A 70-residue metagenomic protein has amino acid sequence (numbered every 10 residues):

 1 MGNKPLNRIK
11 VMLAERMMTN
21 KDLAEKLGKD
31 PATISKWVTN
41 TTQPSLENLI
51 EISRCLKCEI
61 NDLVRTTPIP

Functional and structural regions predicted by a protein language model:
M1-T19: A short, Lys/Arg-rich alpha-helix, primarily the initiator
E15, K26, C55: Residues within the alpha-helical elements of helix-turn-helix
N20, P31, L46-L49: Helix-turn-helix DNA-binding elements, focusing on the entry/boundary residues of the two helices that contact DNA
L23-A24, I52: Short alpha-helical "recognition helix" segments of helix-turn-helix
K29-P44: Recognition helix of helix-turn-helix/homeodomain-like DNA-binding domains that insert into the DNA major groove
E47-D62: DNA major-groove recognition helix of helix-turn-helix/homeodomain DNA-binding modules
L63-P70: Short amphipathic recognition helices of helix-turn-helix/homeodomain-type DNA-binding modules
